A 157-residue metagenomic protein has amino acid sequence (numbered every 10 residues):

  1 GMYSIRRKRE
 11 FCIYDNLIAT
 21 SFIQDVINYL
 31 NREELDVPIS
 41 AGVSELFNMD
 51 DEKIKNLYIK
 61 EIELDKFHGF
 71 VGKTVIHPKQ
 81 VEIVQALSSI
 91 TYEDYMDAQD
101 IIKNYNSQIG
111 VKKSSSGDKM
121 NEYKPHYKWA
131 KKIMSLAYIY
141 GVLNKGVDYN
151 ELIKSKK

Functional and structural regions predicted by a protein language model:
G1-K157: Expand to "…catalyze enediolate/carbanion chemistry for C-C bond making/breaking, isomerization, decarboxylation
